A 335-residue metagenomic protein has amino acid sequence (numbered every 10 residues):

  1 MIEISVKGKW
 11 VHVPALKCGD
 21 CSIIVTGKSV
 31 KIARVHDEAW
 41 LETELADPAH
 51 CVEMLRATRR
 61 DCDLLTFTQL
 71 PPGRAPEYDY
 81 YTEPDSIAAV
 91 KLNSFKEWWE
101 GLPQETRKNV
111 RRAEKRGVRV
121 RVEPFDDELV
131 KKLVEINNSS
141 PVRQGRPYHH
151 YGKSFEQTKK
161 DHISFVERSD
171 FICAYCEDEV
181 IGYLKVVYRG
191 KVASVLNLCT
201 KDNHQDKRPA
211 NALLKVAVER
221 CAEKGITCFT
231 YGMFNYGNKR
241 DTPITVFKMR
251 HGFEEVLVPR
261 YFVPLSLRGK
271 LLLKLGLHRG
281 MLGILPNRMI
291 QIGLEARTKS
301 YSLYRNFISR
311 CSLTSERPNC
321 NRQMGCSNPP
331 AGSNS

Functional and structural regions predicted by a protein language model:
M1-A33, L70-Y81, W99-K207, K215 (+1 more regions): A conserved beta-strand-loop-helix scaffold within acyl/acetyltransferase catalytic domains
I2-I32, E77-E97, T227-S312: Active-site/acyl-donor-binding loops of N-acyltransferases
T26-A33, D37-M54: Active-site-flanking structural segment that lines cofactor/substrate pockets
H36-A46, N93-F95, L198-K207, N235: A short, internal acetyl-CoA/4′-phosphopantetheine-binding micro-motif in the GNAT/acyltransferase core
P48-S86: Non-catalytic accessory segments adjacent to catalytic cores
V52-L55, S164-L273: Aromatic (often tryptophan-rich) hydrophobic motifs at membrane interfaces
D63-Q69, R119-E123, C173-A174, C228-Y231 (+1 more regions): A structural signal for short, well-ordered beta-strand segments and their strand-loop junctions that often border
L313-T314, N319, C326-N328, G332-N334: Short, positively charged low-complexity motifs
